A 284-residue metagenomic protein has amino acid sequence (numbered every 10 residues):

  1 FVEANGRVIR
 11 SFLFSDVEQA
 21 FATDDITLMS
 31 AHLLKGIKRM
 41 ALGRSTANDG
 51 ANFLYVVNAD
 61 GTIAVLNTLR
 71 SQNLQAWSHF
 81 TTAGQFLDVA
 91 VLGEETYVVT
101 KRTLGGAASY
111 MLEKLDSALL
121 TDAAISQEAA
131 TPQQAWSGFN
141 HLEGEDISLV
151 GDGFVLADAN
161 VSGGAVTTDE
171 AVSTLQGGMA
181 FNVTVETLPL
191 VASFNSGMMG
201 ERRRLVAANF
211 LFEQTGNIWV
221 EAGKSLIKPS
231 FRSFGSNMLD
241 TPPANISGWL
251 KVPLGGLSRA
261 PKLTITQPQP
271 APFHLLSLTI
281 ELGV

Functional and structural regions predicted by a protein language model:
A4-V284: Beta-sheet repeat architectures centered on beta-propellers
